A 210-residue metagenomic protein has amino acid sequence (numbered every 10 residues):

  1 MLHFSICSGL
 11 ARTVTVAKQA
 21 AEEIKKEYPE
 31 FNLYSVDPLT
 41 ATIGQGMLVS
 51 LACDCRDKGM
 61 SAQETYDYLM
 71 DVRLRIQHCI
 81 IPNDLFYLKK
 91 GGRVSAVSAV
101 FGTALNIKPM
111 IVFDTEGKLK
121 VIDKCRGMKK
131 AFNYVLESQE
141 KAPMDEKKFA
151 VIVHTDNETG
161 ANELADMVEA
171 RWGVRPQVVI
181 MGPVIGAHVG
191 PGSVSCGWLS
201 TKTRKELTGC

Functional and structural regions predicted by a protein language model:
M1: Short aromatic/hydrophobic "clamp" motif used to bind/position activated sugar donors
C7: Short beta-strand-loop/turn "lid" adjacent to the catalytic site in phosphate-handling enzymes
L10-T13, A17-Y34, T40-C210: Mixed-charge interfacial surface used for oligomerization/domain docking and macromolecular partner engagement
